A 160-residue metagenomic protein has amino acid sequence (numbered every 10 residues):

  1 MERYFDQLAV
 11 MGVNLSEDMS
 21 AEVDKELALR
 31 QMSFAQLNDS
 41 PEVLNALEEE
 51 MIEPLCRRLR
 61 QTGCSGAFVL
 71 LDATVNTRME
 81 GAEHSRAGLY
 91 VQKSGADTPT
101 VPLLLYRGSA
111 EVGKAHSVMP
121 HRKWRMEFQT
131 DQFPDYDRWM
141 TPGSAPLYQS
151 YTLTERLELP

Functional and structural regions predicted by a protein language model:
M1-A46, G63-S65: Juxtamembrane extracytoplasmic/periplasmic/luminal helical "stalk" adjacent to the first N-terminal
V10, M51, L153: Residue-level signal for functionally critical sites in structured catalytic/ligand-binding pockets
M11-L15, P54, D135-R138: Amphipathic alpha-helical segments that form well-ordered structural scaffolds and often line/cohere around active
S20, I52-T62: Short regulatory alpha-helical segment in sensory/regulatory domains of signaling proteins that mediates
L44-E53, Q132-P134: Well-ordered, non-membrane alpha-helical segments in soluble/globular domains
R58-P160: Extracellular/periplasmic ligand-sensing ectodomains of membrane signal-transduction proteins
